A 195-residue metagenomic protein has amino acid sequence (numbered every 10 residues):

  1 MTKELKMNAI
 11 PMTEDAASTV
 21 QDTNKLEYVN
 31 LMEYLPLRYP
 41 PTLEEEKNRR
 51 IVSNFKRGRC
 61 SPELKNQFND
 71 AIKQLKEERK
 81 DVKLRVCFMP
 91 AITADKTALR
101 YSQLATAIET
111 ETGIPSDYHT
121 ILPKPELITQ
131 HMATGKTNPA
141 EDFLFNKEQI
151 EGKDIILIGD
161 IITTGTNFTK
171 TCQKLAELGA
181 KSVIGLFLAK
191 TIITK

Functional and structural regions predicted by a protein language model:
T2-R85, I121-E151, A189-I193: Active-site-facing substrate-recognition patch
K83, P115-D117, D154, K181-I184: Residues at the starts of beta-strands that form the adenosine-phosphate
F88-P90, G159, F187-A189: Short beta-strand/turn micro-motifs composed of small residues that flank or help shape donor/cofactor-binding pockets
P90-R100: Glycine-rich phosphate-binding loops at beta-strand->alpha-helix junctions
R100-T106: Charged helix-capping and loop-helix junction motifs
I108-T112, L175-A176: Hydrophobic alpha-helical packing residues
L157-T171: A phosphate-binding catalytic loop at a beta-strand-loop-alpha-helix junction that coordinates phosphoryl groups
T169-K195: A short, conserved beta-to-alpha structural element at the edge of catalytic cores that scaffolds binding
